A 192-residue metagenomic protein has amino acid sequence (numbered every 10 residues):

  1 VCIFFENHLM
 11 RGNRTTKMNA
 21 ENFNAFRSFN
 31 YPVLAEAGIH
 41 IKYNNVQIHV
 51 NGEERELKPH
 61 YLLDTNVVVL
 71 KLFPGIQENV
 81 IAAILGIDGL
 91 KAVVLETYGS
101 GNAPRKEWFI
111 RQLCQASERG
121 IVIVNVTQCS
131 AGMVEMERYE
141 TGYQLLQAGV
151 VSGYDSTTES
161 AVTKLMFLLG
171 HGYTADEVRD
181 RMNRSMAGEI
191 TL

Functional and structural regions predicted by a protein language model:
V1-I3, D176: Core catalytic loop region at the nicotinamide-binding pocket of NAD(P)H-dependent oxidoreductases
C2, R11-S100, R105, S185-L192: Accessory alpha-helical/coil subdomains and C-terminal extensions that flank or cap enzyme catalytic cores
H8, P74, S130: Short, glycine/serine-rich, charged loops/turns that create anion-binding and catalytic segments at active sites
T97-L192: C-terminal non-catalytic interaction/assembly regions of soluble proteins
